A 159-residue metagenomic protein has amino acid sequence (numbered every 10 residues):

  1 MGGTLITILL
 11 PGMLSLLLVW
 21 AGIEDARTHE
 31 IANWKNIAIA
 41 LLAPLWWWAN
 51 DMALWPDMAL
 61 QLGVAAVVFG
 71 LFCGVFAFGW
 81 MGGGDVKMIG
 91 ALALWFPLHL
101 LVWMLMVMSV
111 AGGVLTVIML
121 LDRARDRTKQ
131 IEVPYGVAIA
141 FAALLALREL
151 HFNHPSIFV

Functional and structural regions predicted by a protein language model:
M1-V159: A membrane-topology feature that recognizes alpha-helical transmembrane segments and their immediate juxtamembrane
